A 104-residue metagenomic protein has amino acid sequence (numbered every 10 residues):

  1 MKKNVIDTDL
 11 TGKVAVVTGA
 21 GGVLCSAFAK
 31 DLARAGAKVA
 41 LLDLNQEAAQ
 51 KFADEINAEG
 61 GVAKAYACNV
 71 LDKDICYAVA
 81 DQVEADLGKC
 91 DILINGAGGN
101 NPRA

Functional and structural regions predicted by a protein language model:
M1-D7: A short, basic/flexible loop-to-alpha-helix module at the beginning of a structural domain
D9-A40: Canonical Rossmann dinucleotide-binding motif of NAD(H)/NADP(H)-dependent dehydrogenases/reductases, specifically
T11, E59-V62, Q82-N95, N101-P102: A glycine-rich helix->loop->beta "capping" turn within Rossmann-like NAD(P)(H)-dependent oxidoreductase domains
V16, A40, K64-Y66, L93: Conserved Rossmann-like nucleotide-binding pocket used by diverse enzymes that bind dinucleotide cofactors
V17-G19, N95-G98: Structural signature of the Rossmann-like NAD(P)-dependent dehydrogenase/reductase core
A37-F52: Conserved glycine-rich Rossmann-like NAD(P)H-binding loop of the short-chain dehydrogenase/reductase
A53, N57, K64-A67, K73-K89: Conserved amphipathic alpha-helix within the SDR
Y77, N100-A104: Conserved mid-core segment of classical short-chain dehydrogenase/reductases
